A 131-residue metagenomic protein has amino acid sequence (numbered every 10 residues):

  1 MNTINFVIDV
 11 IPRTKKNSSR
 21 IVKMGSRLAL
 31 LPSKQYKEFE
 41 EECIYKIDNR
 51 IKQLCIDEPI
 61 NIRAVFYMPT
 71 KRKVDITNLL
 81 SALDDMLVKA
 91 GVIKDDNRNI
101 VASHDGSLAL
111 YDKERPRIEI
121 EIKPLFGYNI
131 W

Functional and structural regions predicted by a protein language model:
M1-W131: Acidic, proline/glycine-enriched N-terminal capping motif
